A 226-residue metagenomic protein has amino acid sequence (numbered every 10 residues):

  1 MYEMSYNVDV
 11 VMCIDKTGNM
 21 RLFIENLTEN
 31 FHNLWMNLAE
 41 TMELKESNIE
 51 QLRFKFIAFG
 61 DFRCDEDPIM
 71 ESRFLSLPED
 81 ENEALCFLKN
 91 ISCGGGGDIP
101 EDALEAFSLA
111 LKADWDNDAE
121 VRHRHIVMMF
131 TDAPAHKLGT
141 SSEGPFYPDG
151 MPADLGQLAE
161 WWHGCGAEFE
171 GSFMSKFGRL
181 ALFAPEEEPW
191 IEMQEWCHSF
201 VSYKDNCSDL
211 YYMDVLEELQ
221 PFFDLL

Functional and structural regions predicted by a protein language model:
Y2-E3, C197-L226: C-terminal "exit" segments of structured domains
E3-S72, F107-L109, V127-F130, L182: Von Willebrand factor
M20-N30, G96-A106, M151-L158, S208: Phosphate/oxyanion-binding active-site loops and adjacent basic polyanion-contact surfaces
E29, N48, F74-P78, K112-W115 (+1 more regions): Short, surface-exposed basic-aromatic patches at helix termini and helix-loop junctions that form
N37-N48, G95, A113-E120, C165-M174: Alpha-helix termini
E50-F54, E120-I126, S172-L180: Loop/turn elements at helix/coil->beta-strand transitions in domains of secreted/extracellular proteins
C64-E66, F74-I126, A135: Von Willebrand factor
A133-C197: VWA/integrin I-like adhesion module and closely mimicked acidic/polar interface patches used
